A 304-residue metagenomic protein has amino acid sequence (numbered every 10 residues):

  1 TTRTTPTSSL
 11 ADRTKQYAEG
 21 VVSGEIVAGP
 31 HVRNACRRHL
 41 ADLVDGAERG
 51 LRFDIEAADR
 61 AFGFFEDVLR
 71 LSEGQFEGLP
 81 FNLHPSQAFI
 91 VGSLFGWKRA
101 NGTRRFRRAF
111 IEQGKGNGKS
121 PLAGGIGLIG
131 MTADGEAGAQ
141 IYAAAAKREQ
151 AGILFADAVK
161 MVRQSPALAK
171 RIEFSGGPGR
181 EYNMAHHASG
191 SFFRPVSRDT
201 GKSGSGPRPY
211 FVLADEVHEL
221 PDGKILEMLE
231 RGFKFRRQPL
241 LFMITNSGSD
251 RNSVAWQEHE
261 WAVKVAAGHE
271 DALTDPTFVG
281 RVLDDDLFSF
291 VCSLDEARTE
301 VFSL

Functional and structural regions predicted by a protein language model:
T2-L304: Phosphate/NTP-binding elements of NTP-utilizing enzymes
